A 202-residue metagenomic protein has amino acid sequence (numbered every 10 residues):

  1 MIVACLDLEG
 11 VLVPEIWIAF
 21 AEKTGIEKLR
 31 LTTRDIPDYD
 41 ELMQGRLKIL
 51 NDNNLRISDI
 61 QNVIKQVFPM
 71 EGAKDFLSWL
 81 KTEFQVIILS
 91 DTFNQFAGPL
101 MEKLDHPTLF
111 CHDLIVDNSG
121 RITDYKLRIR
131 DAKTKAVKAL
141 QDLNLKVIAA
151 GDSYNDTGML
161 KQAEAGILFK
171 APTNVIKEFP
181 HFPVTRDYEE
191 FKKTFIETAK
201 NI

Functional and structural regions predicted by a protein language model:
M1, M70-I202: C-terminal cap/substrate-recognition subdomain and adjoining C-terminal extension of metal-dependent phosphatase-like
I2-D113, D117-N118: Alpha-helical substrate-recognition element adjacent to the catalytic core
